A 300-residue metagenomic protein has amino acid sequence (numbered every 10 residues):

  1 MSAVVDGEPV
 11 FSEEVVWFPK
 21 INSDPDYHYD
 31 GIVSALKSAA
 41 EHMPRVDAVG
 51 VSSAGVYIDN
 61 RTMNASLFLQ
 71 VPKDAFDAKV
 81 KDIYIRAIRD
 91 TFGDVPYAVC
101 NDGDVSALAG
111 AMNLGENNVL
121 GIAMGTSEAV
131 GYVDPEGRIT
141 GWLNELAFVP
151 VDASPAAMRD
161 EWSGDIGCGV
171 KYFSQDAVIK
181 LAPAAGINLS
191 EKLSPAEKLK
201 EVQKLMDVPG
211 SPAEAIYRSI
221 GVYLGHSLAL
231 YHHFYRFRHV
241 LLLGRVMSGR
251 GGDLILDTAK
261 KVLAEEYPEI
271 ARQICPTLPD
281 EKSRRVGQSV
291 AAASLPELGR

Functional and structural regions predicted by a protein language model:
V5-G7, E136: Solvent-exposed strand-loop boundary residues in beta-sheet-rich modules
S12-E14, K73, L108, M112-D176 (+1 more regions): Glycine-rich phosphate-binding loop of actin/hexokinase-like ATP-binding domains
E13-V33, A48, G55-V119, S154 (+1 more regions): Glycine-rich phosphate-binding loop and adjoining helix at the ATP-binding site of ATP-dependent phosphoryl-transfer
I32-A48, L228-V240: Phosphate/pyrophosphate-binding loops at sites that engage ATP/ADP/AMP, CoA/4′-phosphopantetheine, polyphosphate
S53-N60, D165-V222, F237-H239, M247: A mobile "lid/hinge" subdomain adjacent to the ATP/sugar-phosphate binding pocket shared across diverse ATP-dependent
G103, T126, V246: Active-site metal-binding loops of divalent metal-dependent hydrolases
A215-Y235, R245-R300: Internal alpha/beta domain cores that form substrate/cofactor-binding pockets in large enzymes and binding proteins
